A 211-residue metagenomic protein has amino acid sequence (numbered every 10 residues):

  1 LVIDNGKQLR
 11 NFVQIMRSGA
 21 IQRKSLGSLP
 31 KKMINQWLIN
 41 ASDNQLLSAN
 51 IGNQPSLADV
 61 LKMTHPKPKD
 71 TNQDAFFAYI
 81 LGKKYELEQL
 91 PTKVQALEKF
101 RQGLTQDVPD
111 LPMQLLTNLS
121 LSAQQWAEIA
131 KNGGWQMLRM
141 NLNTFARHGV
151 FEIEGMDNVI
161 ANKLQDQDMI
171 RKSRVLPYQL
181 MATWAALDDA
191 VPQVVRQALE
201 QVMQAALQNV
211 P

Functional and structural regions predicted by a protein language model:
L1-V210: Long lumenal/extracellular ectodomains of secretory and single-pass membrane proteins
